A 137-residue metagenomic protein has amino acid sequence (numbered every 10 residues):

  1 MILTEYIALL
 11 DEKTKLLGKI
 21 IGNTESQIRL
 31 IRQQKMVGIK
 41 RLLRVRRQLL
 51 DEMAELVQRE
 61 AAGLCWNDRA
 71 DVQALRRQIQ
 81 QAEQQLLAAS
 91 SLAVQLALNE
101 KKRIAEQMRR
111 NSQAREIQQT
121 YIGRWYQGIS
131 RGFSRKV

Functional and structural regions predicted by a protein language model:
M1-Q84: Extended, charge-rich alpha-helical scaffolding segments
V72-V137: Short terminal interaction segments
